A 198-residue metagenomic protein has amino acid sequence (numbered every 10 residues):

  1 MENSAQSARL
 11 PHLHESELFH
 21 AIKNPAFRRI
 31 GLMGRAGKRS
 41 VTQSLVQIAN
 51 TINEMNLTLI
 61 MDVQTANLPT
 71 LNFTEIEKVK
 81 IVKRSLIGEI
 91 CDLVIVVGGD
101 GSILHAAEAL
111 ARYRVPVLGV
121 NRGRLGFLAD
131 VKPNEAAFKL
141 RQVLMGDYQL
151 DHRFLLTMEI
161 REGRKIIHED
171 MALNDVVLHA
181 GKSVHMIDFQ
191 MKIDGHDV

Functional and structural regions predicted by a protein language model:
M1-L93, N134-Q149, I160-D170: ATP/NTP phosphate-donor binding region
G37, D100-S102, L125: Short glycine-rich anion-binding loops that position phosphate/pyrophosphate groups of nucleotides and phosphorylated
V41-T42, G101-A107: Short glycine/serine/threonine-rich phosphate/pyrophosphate-binding segments that cradle anionic phosphate groups
V46-T51, A111-R112, I193-D194: Short, solvent-exposed amphipathic alpha-helical segments in soluble enzyme and RNA/protein-processing domains
Q64-A66, D100, R122-G123: Short, ordered loop/turn segments at secondary-structure junctions
A109-F127: Gly/Ser-rich helix-loop-strand patches that form or flank binding pockets for ribonucleotide-derived cofactors
R124-V198: Catalytic core of DAGKc-family lipid kinases
